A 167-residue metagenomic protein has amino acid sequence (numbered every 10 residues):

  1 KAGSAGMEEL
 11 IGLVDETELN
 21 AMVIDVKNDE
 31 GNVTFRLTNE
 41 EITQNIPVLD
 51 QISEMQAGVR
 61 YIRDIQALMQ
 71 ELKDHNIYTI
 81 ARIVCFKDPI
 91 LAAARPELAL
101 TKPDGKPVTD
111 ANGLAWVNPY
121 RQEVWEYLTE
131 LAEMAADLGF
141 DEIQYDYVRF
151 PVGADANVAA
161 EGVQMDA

Functional and structural regions predicted by a protein language model:
K1-A2, F86-D137: Active-site-adjacent "subsite" loops/lids of carbohydrate-active enzymes
A2, N28-N32, C85-P89, R149-V152: Solvent-exposed loop/turn segments at secondary-structure junctions within structured extracellular/periplasmic domains
G6-N32, M134-Q144: Catalytic domains of carbohydrate-active enzymes, especially glycoside hydrolases
T17-R60: Aromatic-lined carbohydrate-binding/catalytic grooves of carbohydrate-active enzymes
A21-V26, Y61-T109, Q144: Glycine-rich, aromatic-flanked loop segments that form ligand/cofactor-binding clefts across common enzyme folds
V23-D25, N118-Y120, W125-N157: Active-site groove signature of glycoside hydrolases
T34-I46, D88-D110, P151-D166: Aromatic- and acidic-residue-enriched segments that line the glycan-binding/catalytic groove of carbohydrate-active
I42-A81, Q164-A167: Alpha-helix-loop-beta-strand connector modules within alpha/beta enzyme cores
